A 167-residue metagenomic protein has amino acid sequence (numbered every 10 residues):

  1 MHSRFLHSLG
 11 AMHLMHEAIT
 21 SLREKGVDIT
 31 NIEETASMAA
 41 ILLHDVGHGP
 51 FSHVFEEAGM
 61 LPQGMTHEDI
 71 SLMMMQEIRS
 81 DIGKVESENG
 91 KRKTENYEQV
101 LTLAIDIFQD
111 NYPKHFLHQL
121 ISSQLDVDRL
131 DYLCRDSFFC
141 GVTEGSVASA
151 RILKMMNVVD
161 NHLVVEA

Functional and structural regions predicted by a protein language model:
M1-A39, G47-A167: Sequence-structural signature of the catalytic-core scaffold of metal-dependent phosphohydrolases that act on
